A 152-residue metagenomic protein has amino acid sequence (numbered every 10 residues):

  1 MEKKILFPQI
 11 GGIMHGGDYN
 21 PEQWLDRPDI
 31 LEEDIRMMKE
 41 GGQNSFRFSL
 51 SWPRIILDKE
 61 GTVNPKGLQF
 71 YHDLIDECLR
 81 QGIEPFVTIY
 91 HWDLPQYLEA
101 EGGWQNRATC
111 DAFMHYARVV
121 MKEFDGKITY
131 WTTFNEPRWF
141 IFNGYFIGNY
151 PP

Functional and structural regions predicted by a protein language model:
M1-Y71, E77-L79, V87: Active-site-adjacent substrate/metal-binding segments within catalytic domains of carbohydrate-active enzymes
K3, G11, K59, H72-P152: Active-site region of glycoside hydrolase catalytic domains
